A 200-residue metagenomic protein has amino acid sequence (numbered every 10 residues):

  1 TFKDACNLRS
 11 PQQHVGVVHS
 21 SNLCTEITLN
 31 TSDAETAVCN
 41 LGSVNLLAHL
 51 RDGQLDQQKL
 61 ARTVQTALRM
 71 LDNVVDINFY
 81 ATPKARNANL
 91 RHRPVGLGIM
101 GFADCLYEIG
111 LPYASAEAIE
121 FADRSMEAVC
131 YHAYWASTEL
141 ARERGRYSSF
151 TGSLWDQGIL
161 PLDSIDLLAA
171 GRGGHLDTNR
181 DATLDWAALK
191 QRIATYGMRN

Functional and structural regions predicted by a protein language model:
T1-N89, P94, G101-I109: Function-dense linear segments that define catalytic or interfacial modules in macromolecule-processing proteins
G16-L23, L97-C105, H132-A136, S164-R172: Short, charged low-complexity intrinsically disordered segments located at boundaries of structured domains
T63-R86, L90, P112-N200: Internal maturation/activation junctions in enzymes
